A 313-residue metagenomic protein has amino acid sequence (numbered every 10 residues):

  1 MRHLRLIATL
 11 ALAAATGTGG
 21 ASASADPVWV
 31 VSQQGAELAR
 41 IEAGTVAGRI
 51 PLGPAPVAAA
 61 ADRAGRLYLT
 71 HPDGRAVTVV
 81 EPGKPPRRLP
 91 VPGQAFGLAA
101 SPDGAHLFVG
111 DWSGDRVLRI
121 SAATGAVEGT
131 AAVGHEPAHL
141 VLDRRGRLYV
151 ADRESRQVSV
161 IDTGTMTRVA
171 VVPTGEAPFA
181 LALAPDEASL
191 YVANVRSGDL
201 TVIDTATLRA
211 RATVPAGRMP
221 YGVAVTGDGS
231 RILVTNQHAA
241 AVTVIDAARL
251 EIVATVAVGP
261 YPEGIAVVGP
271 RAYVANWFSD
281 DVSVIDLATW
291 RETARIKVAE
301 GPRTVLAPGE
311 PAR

Functional and structural regions predicted by a protein language model:
M1-R2: N-terminal secretory signal peptides that target proteins for export/translocation
R5-R313: Predominantly soluble domains enriched in secretory-pathway, periplasmic, or organellar proteins
